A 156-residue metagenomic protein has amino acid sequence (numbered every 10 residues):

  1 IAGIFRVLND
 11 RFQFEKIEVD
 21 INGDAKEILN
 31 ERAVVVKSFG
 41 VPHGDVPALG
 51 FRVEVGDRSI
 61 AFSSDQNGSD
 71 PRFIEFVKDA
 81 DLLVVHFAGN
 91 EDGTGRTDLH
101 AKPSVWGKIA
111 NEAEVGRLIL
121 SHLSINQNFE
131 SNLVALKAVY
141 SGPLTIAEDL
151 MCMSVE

Functional and structural regions predicted by a protein language model:
I1-I60, R72, L133-E156: Binuclear metal-dependent hydrolase catalytic cores
S63: Short hydrophobic beta-strand that contains or immediately precedes a catalytic carboxylate
N67-C152: Cap/insert and terminal regions of metallo-dependent hydrolase folds
